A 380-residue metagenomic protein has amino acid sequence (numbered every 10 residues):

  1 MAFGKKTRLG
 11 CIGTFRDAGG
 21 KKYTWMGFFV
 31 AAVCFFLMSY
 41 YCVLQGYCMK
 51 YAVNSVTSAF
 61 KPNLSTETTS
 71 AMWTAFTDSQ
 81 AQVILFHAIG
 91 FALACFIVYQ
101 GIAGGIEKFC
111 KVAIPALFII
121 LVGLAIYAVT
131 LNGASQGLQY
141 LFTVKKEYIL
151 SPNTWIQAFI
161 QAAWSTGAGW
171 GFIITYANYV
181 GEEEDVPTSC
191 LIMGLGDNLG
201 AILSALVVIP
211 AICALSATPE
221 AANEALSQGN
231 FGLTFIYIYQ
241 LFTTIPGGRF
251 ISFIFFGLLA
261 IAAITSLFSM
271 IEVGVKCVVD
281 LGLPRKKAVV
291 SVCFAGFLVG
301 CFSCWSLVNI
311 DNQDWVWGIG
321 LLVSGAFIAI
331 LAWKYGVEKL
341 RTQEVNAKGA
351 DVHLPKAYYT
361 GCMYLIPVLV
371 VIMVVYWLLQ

Functional and structural regions predicted by a protein language model:
M1-G4, R8, G13-T14, A18-G20 (+7 more regions): Transmembrane helix-loop boundary segments of multi-pass membrane transporters
L9-F29, C42-Y99, A103, S135-I156 (+4 more regions): Inter-helical loop and helix-membrane interface segments of multi-pass membrane transporters/permeases
C11-G13, Q45-D78, Y179-E183, I192-G200 (+2 more regions): Helix-loop-helix connectors at the membrane interface of multi-pass transporters/channels
A18, K22-M38, T74-T77, I89-V112 (+4 more regions): Membrane-water interface regions at transmembrane-helix termini and the short interhelical loops of multi-pass membrane
G19, G274-V275, L281-F294, D314-V374 (+1 more regions): C-terminal membrane-solvent junction of multi-pass transporters and transport-like membrane proteins
Y41-V43, A94-G105, I126-Q139, E147-N153 (+7 more regions): Transmembrane helix-loop junctions in multi-pass membrane proteins
Q80, I84-L85, G196-I202, R249-S252 (+3 more regions): Loop-to-transmembrane helix boundary motifs in multi-pass membrane proteins
E107, K111-I264, K287-A288: Membrane-embedded translocation segments of transport machinery
